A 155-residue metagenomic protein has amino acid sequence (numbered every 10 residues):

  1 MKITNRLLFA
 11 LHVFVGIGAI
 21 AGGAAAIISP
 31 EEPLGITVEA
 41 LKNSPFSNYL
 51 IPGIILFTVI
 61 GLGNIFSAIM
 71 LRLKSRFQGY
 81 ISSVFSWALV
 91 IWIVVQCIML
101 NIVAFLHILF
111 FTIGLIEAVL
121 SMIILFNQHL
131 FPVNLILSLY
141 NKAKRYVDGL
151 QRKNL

Functional and structural regions predicted by a protein language model:
M1-L155: Topology signature of small-to-medium multi-pass alpha-helical membrane proteins
